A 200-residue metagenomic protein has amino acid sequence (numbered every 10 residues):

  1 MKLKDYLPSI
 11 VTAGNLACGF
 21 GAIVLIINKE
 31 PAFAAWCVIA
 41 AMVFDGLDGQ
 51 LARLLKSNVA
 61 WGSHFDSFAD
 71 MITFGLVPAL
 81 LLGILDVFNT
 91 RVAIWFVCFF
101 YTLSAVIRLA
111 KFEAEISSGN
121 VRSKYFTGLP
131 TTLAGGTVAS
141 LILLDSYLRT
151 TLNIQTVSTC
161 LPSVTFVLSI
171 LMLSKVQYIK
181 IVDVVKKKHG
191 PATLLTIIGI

Functional and structural regions predicted by a protein language model:
M1-G46: Topogenic membrane-insertion module of multi-pass membrane proteins
M1-I10, W61-A69, K180-P191: Short, amphipathic, aromatic/basic-enriched membrane-interface segments that mark the entry/exit of transmembrane
A17-G21, L76-A79, L195-I200: Hydrophobic, membrane-inserted alpha-helices
G21-W36, I72, L76-C98, S140-C160: Helix-coil boundary and interhelical linker segments in multi-pass alpha-helical membrane proteins
C37-L80, I107-A114: Acidic (Asp/Glu-rich) catalytic motifs at the cytosolic membrane interface
A41-D45, F100-R108, I142, T165-K175: Alpha-helical transmembrane segments of multi-pass membrane proteins
Q50-V59, V106-V121, G128, L173-V182: C-terminal ends of transmembrane helices
S123-I200: C-terminal membrane-associated helical module and adjoining short loops/tails
